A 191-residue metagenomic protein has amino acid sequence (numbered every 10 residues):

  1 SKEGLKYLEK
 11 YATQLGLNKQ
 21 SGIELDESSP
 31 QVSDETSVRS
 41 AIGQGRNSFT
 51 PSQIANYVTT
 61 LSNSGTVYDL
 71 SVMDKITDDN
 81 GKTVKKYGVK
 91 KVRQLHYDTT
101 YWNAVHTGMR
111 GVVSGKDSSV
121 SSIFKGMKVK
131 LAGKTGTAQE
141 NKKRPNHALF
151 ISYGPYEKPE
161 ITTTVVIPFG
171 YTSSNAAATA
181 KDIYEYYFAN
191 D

Functional and structural regions predicted by a protein language model:
S1-P168: Beta-lactam-recognizing serine transpeptidase/beta-lactamase-like catalytic domain environment
T50-N56, N175-D182: Short amphipathic alpha-helical face segments that pack within enzyme cores and frequently flank/anchor catalytic
T83-K85, K90, A178-D191: Short, gly/Ser/Thr-rich active-site loops of penicillin-recognizing serine hydrolases
G170-S174: Ordered, soluble secondary-structure elements with a strong preference for glycine-centered loop motifs and nearby
